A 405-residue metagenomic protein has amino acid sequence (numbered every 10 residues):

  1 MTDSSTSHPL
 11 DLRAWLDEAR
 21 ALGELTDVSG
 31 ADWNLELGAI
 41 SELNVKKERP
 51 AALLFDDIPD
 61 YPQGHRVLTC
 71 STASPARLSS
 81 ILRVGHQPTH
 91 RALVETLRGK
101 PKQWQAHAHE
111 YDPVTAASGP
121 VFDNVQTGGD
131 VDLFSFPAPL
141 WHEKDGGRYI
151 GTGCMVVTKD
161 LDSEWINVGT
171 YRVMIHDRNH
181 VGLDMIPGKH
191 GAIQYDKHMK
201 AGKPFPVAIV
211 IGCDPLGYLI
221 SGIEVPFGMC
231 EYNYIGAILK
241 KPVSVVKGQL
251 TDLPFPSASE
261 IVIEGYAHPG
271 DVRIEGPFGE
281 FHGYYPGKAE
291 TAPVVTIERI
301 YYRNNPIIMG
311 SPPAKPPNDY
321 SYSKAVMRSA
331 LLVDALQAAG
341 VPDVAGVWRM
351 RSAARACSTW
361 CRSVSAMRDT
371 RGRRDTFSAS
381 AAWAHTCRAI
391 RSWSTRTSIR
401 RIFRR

Functional and structural regions predicted by a protein language model:
T2-R405: Extended, highly charged
